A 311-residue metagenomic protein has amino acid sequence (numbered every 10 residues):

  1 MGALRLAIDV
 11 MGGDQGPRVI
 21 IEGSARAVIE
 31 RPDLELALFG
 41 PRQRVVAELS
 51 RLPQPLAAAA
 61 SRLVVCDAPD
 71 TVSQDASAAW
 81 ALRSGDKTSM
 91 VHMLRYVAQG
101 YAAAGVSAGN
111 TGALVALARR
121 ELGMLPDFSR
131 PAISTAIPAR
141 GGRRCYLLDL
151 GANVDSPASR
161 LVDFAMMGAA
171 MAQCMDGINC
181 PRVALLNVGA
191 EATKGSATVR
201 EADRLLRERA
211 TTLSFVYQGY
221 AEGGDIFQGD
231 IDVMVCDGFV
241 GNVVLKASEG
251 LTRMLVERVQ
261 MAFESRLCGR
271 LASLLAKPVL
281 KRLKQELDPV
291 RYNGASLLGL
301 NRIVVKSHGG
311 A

Functional and structural regions predicted by a protein language model:
M1-A3, D9, I29-E30, L56-A59 (+12 more regions): Solvent-exposed alpha-helices and their adjacent loops that cap or buttress functional pockets in soluble metabolic
M1-A47: N-terminal phosphate-binding or glycine-rich loops at protein starts, especially the Walker A/P-loop of NTPases
L6-R18, A152-V162, K306-A311: Short, glycine-rich nucleotide/cofactor-binding loops
R18-V19, R31, E35-A37, Q43 (+2 more regions): Glycine-rich phosphate/diphosphate-binding loop of Rossmann-like nucleotide-binding domains
Q54-A102: Phosphate/nucleotide-donor binding subsite
A103, G109-R160, F164, A170: Glycine/threonine-rich beta-strand-loop-alpha-helix active-site module that forms ligand/phosphate-binding
R119-L147, D230-M234, G238-A311: Glycine-rich phosphate/nucleotide-binding loop
